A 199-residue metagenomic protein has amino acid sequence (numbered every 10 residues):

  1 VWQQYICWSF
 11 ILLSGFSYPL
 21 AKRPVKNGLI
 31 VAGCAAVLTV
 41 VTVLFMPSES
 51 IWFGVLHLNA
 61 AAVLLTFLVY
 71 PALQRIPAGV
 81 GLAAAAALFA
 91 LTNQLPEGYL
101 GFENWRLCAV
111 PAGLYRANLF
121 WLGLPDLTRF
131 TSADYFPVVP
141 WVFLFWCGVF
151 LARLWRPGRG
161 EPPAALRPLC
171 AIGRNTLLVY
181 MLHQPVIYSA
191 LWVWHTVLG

Functional and structural regions predicted by a protein language model:
V1-G199: Alpha-helical transmembrane segments and their immediate juxtamembrane cytosolic regions
